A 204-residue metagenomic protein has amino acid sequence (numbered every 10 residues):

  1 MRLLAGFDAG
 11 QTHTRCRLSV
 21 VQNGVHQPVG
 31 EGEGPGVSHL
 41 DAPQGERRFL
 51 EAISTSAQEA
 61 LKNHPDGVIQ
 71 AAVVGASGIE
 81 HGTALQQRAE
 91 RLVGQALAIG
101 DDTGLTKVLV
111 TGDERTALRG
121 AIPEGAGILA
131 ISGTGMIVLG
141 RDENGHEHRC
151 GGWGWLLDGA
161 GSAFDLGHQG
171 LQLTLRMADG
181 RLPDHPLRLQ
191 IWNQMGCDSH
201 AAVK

Functional and structural regions predicted by a protein language model:
L3-R48, G67-V68, H146-H148, G152-W153: Short glycine-rich, Thr/Ser-proximal phosphate-binding strand/loop in the N-terminal lobe of ATP-dependent enzymes
L4-D8, I69-V73, L109, G127-I131 (+1 more regions): Short glycine-aspartate micro-motif
T14-V20, R119, A130, M136-R141: Short beta-strand scaffold segments in enzyme catalytic cores
V20-H26, R88-A96, E124-I128, E143-H148: A glycine- and small-aliphatic-rich helix-loop capping segment at beta-alpha/alpha-beta transitions that lines
S38-D41, A57-L97, L109-V110, R119-I122: Short beta-strand-loop/turn "lid" adjacent to the catalytic site in phosphate-handling enzymes
G94, I99-L129, H146: Conserved phosphate-binding catalytic cores of ATP/NTP-utilizing and phosphoryl-transfer enzymes
H146-C197: Glycine-rich phosphate-binding loop plus the immediately following alpha-helix
D198-K204: Short, intrinsically disordered, charge-balanced linker/junction segments flanking boundaries in proteins
